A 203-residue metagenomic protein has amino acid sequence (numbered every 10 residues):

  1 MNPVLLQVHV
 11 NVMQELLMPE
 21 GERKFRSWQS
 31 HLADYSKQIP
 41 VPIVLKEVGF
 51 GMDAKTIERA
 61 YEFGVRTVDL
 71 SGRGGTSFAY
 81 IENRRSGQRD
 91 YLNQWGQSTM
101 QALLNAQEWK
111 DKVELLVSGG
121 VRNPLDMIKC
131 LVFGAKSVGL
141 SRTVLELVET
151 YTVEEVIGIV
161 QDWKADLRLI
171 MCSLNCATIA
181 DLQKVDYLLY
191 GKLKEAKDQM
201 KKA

Functional and structural regions predicted by a protein language model:
M1-L5, Q101-R122, L174-L189: Electropositive, surface-exposed helix/loop patches at the edges of structured domains that serve as adaptable
M1-P19: Active-site beta->alpha loop and helix N-cap motifs at the rims of alpha/beta catalytic domains
H9, F63, S71, A106-W109 (+3 more regions): Change "in soluble alpha/beta enzymes" to "in soluble alpha/beta proteins
V10-Q14, Y35-V41, V148, R168-C172 (+1 more regions): Short C-terminal domain-edge/linker segments immediately following a structured domain
M18-G21, T150-T152: Short, solvent-exposed loop/turn segments at secondary-structure boundaries
R23, T76, A177-A180: Flexible, active-site-adjacent loop/turn segments at secondary-structure boundaries
F25-T150: Glycine-rich phosphate/ribose-binding loops and adjacent secondary-structure elements that form binding surfaces
V144-A203: C-terminal extensions of enzymes
